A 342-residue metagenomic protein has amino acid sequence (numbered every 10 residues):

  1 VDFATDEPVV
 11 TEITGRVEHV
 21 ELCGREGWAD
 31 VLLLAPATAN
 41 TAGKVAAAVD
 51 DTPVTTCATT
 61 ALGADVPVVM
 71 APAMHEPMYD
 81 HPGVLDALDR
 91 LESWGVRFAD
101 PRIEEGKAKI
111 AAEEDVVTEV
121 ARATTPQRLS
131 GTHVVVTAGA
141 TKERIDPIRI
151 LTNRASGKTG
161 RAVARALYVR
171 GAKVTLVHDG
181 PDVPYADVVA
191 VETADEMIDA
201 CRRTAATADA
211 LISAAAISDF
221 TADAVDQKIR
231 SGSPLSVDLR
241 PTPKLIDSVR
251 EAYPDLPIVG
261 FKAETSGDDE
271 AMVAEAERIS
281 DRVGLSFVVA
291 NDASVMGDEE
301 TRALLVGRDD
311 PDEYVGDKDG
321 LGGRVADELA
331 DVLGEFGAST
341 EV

Functional and structural regions predicted by a protein language model:
V1-V69, H75-H133, A138-V342: A cross-family phosphate/adenosyl-ligand binding-site feature
